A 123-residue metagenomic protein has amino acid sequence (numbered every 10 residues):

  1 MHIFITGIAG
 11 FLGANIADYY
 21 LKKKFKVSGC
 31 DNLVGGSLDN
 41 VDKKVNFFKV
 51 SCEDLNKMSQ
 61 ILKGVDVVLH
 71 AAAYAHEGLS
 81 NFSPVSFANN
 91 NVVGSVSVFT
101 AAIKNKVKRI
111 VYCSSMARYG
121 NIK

Functional and structural regions predicted by a protein language model:
M1-K123: N-terminal Rossmann-like NAD(P)+-binding domain of SDR-like oxidoreductases, especially those catalyzing
